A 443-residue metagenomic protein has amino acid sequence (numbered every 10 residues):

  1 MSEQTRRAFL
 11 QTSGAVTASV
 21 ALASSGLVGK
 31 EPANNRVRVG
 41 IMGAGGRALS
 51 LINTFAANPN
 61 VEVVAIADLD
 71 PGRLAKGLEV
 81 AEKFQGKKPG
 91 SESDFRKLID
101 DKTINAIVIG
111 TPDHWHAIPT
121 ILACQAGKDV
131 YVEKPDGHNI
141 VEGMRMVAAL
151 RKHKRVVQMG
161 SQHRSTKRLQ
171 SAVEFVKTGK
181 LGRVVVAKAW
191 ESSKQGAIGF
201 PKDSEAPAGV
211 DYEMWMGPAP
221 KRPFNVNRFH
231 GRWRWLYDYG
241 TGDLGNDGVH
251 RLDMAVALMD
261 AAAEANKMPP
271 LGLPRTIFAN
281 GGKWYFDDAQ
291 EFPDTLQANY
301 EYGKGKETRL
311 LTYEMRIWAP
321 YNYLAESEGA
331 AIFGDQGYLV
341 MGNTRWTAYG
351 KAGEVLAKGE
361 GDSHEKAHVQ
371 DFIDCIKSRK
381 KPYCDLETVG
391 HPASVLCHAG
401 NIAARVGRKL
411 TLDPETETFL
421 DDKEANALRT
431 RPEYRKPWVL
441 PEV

Functional and structural regions predicted by a protein language model:
M1-V132, H138-V156: N-terminal glycine-/serine-/threonine-rich beta1-alpha1-beta2 phosphate-ribose binding loop of Rossmann-like
L10, I52, L78, R96-I99 (+10 more regions): Non-transmembrane alpha-helical segments in soluble domains of secreted/periplasmic/extracellular proteins
R38-M42, V63-A67, V108-G110, Y131-V132 (+9 more regions): Structural recognition of the beta-strand scaffold that forms the well-ordered cores of secreted hydrolase catalytic
L49, A117, I121, M144 (+6 more regions): A structural signal for well-ordered alpha-helical segments within the folded catalytic domains of diverse enzymes
T54, V64-A67, A81, P270-V443: Glycine-enriched catalytic-core subsegment of oxygenase/oxidase enzymes
N58, K87, A149-R155, T178-G182 (+3 more regions): Secondary-structure transition/capping motifs at alpha-helix termini and the adjoining loop/turn into the next element
D129-Y131, D136-M214: A contiguous active-site-proximal alpha/beta segment in oxidoreductase catalytic domains
E213-T308, A319, Y323: Rossmann-like dinucleotide-binding domain that binds NAD(P)(H)
